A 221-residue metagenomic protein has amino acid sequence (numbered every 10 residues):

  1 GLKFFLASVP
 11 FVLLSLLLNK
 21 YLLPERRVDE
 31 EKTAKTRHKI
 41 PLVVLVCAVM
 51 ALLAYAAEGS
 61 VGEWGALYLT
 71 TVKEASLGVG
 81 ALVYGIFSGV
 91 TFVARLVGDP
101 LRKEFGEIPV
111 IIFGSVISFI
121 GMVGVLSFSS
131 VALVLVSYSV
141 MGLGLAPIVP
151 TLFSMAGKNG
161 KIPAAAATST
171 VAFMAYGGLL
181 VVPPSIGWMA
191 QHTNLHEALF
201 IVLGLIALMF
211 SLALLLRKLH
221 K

Functional and structural regions predicted by a protein language model:
G1-V9, S185-I206: A membrane-interface helix-boundary motif in multi-pass transporters
K3-D29, L212-R217: C-terminal membrane-cytosol helix-exit motif in multi-pass small-molecule transporters
I40-F92: Extracytoplasmic gate region of multi-pass secondary transporters
A57-L69, V97, L152, A156 (+1 more regions): Hydrophobic/aromatic end-of-helix segments at the C-terminal termini of transmembrane alpha-helices
A94-G106, A190-Q191: Helix-to-loop junctions at the C-terminal end of transmembrane segments in multipass secondary transporters
P109-G124: Structural signature of the two symmetry-related core transmembrane helices
G121, A132-V140: Paired small-residue
A146-G160: Intracellular juxtamembrane helix-capping segments at the cytosolic ends of symmetry-related transmembrane helices
